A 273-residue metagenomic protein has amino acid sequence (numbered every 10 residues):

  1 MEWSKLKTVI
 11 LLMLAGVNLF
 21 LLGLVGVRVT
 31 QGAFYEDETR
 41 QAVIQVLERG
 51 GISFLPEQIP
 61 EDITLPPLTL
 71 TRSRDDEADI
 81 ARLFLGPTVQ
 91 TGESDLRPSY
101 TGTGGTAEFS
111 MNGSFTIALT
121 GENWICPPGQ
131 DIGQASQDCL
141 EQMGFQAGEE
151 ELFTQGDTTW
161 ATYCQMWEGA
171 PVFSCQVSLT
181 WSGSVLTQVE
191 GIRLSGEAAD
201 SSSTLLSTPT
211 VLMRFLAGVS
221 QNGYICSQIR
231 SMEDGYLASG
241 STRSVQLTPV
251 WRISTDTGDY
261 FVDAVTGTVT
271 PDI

Functional and structural regions predicted by a protein language model:
M1-A147: Preferential activation on post-signal-peptide N-terminal prodomains/segments of secreted or lumenal proteins
E77-T106, G144-G183, E233-V262: Exposed beta-strand-loop-beta-strand "reactive/processing" segments of non-cytosolic proteins
A107, G113-I117, T159, S184-T187 (+2 more regions): Hydrophobic residues embedded in beta-strands of well-ordered beta-sheets
L119-G129, M166, A199-S202, V250: Second-shell loop/turn segments in exported
Q134-A135, E150-L152, G223-S227: N-terminal start-of-chain detector that recognizes signal peptides and the immediate post-cleavage beginning
D138-Q146, T180, G218, N222: Structured segments of extracytoplasmic/periplasmic soluble domains in secreted or envelope-associated proteins
L186-T187, I192-I273: Extracytoplasmic/luminal low-complexity segments enriched in Pro/Gly and acidic/polar residues that act as flexible
